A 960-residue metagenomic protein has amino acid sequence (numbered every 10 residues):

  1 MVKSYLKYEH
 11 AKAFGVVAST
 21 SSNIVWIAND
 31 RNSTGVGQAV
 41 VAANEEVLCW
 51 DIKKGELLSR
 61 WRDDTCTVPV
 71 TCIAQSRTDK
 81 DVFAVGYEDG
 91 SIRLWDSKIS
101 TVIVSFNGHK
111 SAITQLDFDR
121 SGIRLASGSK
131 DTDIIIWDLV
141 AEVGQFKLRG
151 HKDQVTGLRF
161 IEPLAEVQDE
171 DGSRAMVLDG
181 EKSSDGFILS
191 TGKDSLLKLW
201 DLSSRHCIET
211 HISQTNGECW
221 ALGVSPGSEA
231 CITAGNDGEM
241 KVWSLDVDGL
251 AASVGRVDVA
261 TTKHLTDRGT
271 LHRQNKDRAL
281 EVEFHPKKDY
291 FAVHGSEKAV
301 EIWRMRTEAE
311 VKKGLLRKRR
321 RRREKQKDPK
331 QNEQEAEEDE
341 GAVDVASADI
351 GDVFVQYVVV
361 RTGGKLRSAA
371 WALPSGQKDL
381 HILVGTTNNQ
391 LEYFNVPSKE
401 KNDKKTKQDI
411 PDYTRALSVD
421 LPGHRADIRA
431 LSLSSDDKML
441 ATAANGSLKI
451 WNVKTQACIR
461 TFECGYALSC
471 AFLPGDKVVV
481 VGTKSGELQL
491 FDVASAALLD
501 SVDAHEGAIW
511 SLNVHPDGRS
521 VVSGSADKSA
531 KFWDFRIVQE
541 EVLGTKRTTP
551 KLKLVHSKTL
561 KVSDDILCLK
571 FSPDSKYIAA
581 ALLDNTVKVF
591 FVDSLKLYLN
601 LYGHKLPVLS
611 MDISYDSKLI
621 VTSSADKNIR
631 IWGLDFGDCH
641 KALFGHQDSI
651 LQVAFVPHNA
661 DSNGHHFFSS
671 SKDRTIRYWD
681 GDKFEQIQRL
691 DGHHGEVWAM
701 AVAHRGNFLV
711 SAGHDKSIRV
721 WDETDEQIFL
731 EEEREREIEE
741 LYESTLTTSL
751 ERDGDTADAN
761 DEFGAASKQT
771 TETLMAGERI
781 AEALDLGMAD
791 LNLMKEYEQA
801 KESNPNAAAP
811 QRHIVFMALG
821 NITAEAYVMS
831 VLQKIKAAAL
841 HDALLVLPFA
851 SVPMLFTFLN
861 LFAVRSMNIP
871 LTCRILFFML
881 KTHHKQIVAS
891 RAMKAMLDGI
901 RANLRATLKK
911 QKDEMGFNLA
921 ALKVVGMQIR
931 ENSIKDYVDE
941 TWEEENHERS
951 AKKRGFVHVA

Functional and structural regions predicted by a protein language model:
K3, A13, E239, D248-L280 (+13 more regions): Terminal intrinsically disordered, low-complexity extensions flanking WD-repeat/beta-propeller proteins
H10-V16, L58-T65, V102-G108, G144-G150 (+15 more regions): Short C-terminal beta-strands that terminate individual repeats in beta-propeller domains, predominantly WD40 blades
A11-E45: Beta-strand-rich domains and repeat architectures in extracellular enzymes and scaffolds, especially beta-propellers
A18-D30, T67-Q75, S111-D117, D153-G180 (+10 more regions): Canonical WD40 repeat/beta-propeller blade segments in eukaryotic WD-repeat proteins
T34-V40, D79-A84, V102-V104, G122-A126 (+25 more regions): Structural hallmark of WD40 beta-propellers
A42-A43, G86-D89, G128-D131, T191-D194 (+10 more regions): Conserved strand-to-loop turn within each blade of WD40 beta-propeller repeats
V47-D51, I92-W95, I134-D138, L158 (+13 more regions): WD40-repeat beta-propellers
G55, S100, E142, R205 (+10 more regions): Short coil/turn linkers that define WD40 beta-propeller blade boundaries
